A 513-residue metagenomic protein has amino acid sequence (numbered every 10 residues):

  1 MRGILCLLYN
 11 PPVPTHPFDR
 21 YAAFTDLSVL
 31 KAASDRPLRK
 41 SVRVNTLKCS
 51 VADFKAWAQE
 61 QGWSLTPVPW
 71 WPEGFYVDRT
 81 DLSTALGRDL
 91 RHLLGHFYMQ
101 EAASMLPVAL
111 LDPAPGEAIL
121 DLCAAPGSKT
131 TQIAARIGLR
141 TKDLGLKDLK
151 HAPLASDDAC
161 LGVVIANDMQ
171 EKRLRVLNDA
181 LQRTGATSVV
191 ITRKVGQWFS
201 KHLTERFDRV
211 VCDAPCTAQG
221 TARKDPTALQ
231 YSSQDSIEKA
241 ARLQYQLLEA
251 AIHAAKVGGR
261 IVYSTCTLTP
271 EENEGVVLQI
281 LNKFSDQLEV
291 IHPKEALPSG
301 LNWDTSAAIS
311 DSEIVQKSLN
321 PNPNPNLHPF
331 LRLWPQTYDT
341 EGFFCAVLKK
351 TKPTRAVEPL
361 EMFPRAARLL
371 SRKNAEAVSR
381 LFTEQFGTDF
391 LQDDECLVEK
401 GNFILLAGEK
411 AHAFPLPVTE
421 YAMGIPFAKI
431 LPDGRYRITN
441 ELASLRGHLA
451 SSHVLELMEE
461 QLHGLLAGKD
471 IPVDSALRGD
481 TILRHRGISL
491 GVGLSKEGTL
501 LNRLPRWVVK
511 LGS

Functional and structural regions predicted by a protein language model:
L8-F24, L30-Q61, E341-F344, T351-S513: Polybasic, low-complexity RNA-engagement segments
R43-M105: Conserved AdoMet
W70, T267-E399, G491, R506: C-terminal catalytic and target-recognition region of SAM-dependent MTase-like enzymes, primarily methyltransferases
G116-C123: Conserved class I S-adenosyl-L-methionine
G145, K172, D208-A250, V262 (+3 more regions): Mobile active-site "lid"/loop adjacent to the S-adenosyl-L-methionine
M169-H202: S-adenosyl-L-methionine
A255-K256: Helix-to-beta-strand junctions that scaffold the AdoMet/dcAdoMet cofactor pocket in Class I SAM-dependent enzymes
